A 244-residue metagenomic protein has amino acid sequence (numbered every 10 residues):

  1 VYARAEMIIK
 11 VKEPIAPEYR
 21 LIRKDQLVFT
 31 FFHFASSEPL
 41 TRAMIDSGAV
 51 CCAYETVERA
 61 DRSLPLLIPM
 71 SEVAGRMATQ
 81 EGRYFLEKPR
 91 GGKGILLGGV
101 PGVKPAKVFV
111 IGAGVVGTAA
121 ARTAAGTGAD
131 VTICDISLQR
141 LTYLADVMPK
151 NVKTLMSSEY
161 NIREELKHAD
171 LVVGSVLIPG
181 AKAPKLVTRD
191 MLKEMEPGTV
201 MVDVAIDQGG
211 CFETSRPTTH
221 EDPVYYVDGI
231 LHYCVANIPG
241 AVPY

Functional and structural regions predicted by a protein language model:
Y2-A3, I9-K10, T30, C51-Y54 (+5 more regions): General beta-strand structural signal in soluble alpha/beta enzymes
R4-P39, R163, K167-L171, A181-M201: Rossmann-fold NAD(P) dinucleotide-binding segment
M7-F85: Phosphate/diphosphate ligand-binding glycine-rich loop within oxidoreductases
E13, H33-F34, A49, E55-R59 (+5 more regions): Short, ordered loop/turn segments at secondary-structure junctions
Y19, T41, T79, A120-A121 (+3 more regions): Generic hydrophobic/aromatic pocket-lining and core-packing "Φ" positions
E55-E81, F85-V100, P105, I206 (+1 more regions): Adenosine-phosphate binding glycine-rich loop
P89-G174: Glycine-rich phosphate/diphosphate-binding loop of Rossmann-like nucleotide-binding domains
D146-Y226: Rossmann-like adenosine-cofactor binding region
